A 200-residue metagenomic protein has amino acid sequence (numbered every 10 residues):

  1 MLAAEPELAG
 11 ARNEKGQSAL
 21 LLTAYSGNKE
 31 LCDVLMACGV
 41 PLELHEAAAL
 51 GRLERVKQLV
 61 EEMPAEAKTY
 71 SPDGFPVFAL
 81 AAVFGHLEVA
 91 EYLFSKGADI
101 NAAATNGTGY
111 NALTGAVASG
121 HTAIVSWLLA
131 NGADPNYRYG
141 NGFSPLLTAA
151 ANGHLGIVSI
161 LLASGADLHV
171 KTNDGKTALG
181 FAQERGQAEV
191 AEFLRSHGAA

Functional and structural regions predicted by a protein language model:
L2-E5, N28, A37-V40, R52 (+6 more regions): Alpha-helix initiation and capping sites
L2-E7, V34-V40, V60-A65, E91-D99 (+3 more regions): Ankyrin repeat domain, specifically the short helix-to-loop turn at the C-terminus of the second helix of each repeat
R12-S18, P41-E46, T69-V77, A103-A112 (+2 more regions): Ankyrin-repeat boundary/"N-cap" motif
Q17-C32, M36, H169-A200: Leucine-rich solenoid repeat scaffolds
L22-N28, E46-R52, L80-H86, G115-H121 (+2 more regions): Ankyrin repeat A-helix N-terminal signature
E30-L31, R55, E88-V89, A123-I124 (+2 more regions): Conserved ankyrin/ankyrin-like repeat signature
A48-V89, A98: Conserved small-residue-rich
N136-E184: Ankyrin-repeat and related helical/solenoid repeat scaffolds used for protein-protein interactions
